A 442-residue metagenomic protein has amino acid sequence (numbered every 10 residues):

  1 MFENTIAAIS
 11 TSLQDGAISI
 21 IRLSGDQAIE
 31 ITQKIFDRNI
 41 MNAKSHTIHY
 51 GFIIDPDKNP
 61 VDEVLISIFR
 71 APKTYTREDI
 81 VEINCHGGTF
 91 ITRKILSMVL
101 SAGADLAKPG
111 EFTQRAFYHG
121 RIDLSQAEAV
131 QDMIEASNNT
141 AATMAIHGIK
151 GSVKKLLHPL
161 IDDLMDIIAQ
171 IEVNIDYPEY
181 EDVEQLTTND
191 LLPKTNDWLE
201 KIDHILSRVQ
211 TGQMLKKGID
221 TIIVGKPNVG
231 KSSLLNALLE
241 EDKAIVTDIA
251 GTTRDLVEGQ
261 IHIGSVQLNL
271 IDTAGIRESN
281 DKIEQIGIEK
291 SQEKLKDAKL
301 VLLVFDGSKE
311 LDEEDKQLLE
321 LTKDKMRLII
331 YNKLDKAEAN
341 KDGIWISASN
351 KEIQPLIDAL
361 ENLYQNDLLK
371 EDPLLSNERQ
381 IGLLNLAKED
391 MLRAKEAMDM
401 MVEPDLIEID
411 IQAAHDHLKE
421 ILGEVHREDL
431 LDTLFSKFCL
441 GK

Functional and structural regions predicted by a protein language model:
M1-T143, H147, G151: A glycine-rich (often HGG/GG-containing) alpha/beta subdomain
F2-I9, L13, D37, F52-I54 (+3 more regions): C-terminal-of-GTPase-core extension/linker across diverse P-loop GTPases
G16, H46-I48, D297-L300, D324-R327 (+1 more regions): Short glycine-/polar-rich loops that comprise or flank the Walker A/P-loop and associated switch/sensor motifs
Y50-R70, G251-S279, D297-L300: Switch I (G2) and immediately adjacent beta-strands of P-loop GTPase domains
L239, A274-G275, K299, D306 (+1 more regions): Short glycine-/small-residue-rich Rossmann-like dinucleotide-binding loops
A250, I276, E284-I288: Short alpha-helix of the ABC ATPase nucleotide-binding domain corresponding to the H-loop/switch region
L270, V304, I330: Generic enzyme active-site microenvironment
E284-S308: Inter-motif core of Ras-like GTPase G domains
